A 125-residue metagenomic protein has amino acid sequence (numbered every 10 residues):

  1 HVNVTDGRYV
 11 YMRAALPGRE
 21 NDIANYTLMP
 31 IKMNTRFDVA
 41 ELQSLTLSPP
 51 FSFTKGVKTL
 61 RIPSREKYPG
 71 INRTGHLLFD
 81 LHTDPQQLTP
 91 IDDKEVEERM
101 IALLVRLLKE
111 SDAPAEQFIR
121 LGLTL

Functional and structural regions predicted by a protein language model:
H1-D92: C-terminal, low-complexity/hydrophilic appendages and adjacent surface loops of extracellular/periplasmic anionic
H1-T5, M100, L104, L108: Conserved, well-structured beta-alpha core segment at the onset of a catalytic domain
K58, A102-V105, L123: Intrinsic-disorder/low-complexity peptide segments enriched for small residues
P85, L103-P114: Hydrophobic alpha-helical segments
E110-L125: Short, solvent-exposed turn/loop segments enriched in Gly/Ser/Thr/Pro and often Arg
